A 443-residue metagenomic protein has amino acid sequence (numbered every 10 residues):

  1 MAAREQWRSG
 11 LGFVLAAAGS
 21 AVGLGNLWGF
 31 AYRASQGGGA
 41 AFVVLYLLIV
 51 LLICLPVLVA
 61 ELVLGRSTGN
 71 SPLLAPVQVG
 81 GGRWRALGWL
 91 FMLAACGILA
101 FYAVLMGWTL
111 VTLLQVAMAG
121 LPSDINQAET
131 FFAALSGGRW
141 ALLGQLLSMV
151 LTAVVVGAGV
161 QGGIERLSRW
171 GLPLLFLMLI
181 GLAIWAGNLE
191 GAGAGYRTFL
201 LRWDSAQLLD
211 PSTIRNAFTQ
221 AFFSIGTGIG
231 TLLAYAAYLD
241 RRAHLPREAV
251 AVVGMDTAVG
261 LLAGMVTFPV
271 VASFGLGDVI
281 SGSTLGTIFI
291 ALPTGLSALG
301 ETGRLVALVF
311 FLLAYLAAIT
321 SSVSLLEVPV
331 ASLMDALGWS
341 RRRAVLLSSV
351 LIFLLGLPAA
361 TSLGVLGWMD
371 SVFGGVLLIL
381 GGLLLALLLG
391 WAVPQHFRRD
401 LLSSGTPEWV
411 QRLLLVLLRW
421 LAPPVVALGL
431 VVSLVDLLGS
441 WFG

Functional and structural regions predicted by a protein language model:
M1-G29, L55-L62, R66-V79, R83-W89 (+2 more regions): Membrane-interface "cap" regions at the ends of multi-pass membrane proteins
A2-E5, Y32-G37, S67, P72-L90 (+6 more regions): Inter-helical loop and helix-membrane interface segments of multi-pass membrane transporters/permeases
A2-W7, E165, R169-I319: Membrane-embedded translocation segments of transport machinery
R4, W108-S136, A237-R242, R247 (+3 more regions): Helix-loop-helix connectors at the membrane interface of multi-pass transporters/channels
Q6, G12-V14, S20, A141-L143 (+6 more regions): Loop-to-transmembrane helix boundary motifs in multi-pass membrane proteins
G12-I49, G230-A236, R247-V250, G254-T257: Transmembrane helix-boundary motif of multi-pass solute transporters/channels
G29-I49, G65, G69, V79-G80 (+6 more regions): Transmembrane helix-loop boundary segments of multi-pass membrane transporters
L87-M92, A336-V350, V372-L430: C-terminal membrane-solvent junction of multi-pass transporters and transport-like membrane proteins
